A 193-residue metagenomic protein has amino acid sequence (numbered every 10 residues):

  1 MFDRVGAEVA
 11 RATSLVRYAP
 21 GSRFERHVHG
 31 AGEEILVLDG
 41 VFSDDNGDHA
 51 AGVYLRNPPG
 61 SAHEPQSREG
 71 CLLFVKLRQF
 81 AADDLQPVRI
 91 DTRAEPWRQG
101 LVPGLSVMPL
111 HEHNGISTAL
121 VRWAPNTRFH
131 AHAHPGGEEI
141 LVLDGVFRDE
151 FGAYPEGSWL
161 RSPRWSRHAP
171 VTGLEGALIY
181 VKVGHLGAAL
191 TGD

Functional and structural regions predicted by a protein language model:
M1, T13-R17, E34, Y54-R56 (+5 more regions): Conserved hydrophobic/aromatic beta-strand scaffold that supports enzyme active sites
M1-A10, G70, F74-G115: A short, N-terminal "cap"/entry segment at the start of jelly-roll beta-barrel domains of the cupin/DSBH fold
A7, D48, P59-D83, R164-L190: Ligand-binding loop in jelly-roll beta-barrel domains
V9, S22-R26, L101-T118, A124-A133 (+1 more regions): Catalytic core of non-heme Fe(II) oxygenases with the double-stranded beta-helix
A19-S22, H29-D44, T127, H134-E150 (+1 more regions): Glycine- and acidic-residue-biased ligand/ion/polar-headgroup-sensing regions
R23, V53-Y54, R128, S158-W159 (+1 more regions): Residue-level marker of beta-strand positions
S43-H63, R148-H168: Short acidic-glycine-tyrosine-enriched beta hairpin
